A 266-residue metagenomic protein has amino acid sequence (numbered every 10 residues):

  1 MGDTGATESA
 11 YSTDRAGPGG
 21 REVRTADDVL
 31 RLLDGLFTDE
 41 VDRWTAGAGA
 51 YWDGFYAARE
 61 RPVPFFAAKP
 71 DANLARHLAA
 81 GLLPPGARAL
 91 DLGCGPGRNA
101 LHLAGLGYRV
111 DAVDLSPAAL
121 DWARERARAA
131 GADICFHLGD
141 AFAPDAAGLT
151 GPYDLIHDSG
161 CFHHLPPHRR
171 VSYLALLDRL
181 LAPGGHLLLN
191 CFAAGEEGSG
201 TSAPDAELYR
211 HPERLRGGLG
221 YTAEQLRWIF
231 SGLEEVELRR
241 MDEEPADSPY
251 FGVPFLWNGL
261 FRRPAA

Functional and structural regions predicted by a protein language model:
G2-L92, P96-G151, L165-L180, H186-A266: Class I (Rossmann-like) S-adenosyl-L-methionine-dependent methyltransferase catalytic domain, capturing the SAM-binding
D154: Conserved acidic residues
H157: A conserved beta-strand element that flanks and buttresses the S-adenosyl-L-methionine
G160-H164: Short catalytic micro-motifs in class I SAM-dependent methyltransferases
